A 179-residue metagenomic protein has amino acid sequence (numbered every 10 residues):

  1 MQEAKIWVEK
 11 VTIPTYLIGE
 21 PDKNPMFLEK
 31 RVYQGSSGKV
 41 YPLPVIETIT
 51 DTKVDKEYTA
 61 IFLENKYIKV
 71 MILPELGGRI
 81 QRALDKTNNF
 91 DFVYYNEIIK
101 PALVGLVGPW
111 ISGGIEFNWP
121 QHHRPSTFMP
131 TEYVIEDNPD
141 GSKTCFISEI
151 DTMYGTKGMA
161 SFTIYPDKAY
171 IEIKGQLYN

Functional and structural regions predicted by a protein language model:
Q2-V40, A60-E64, I68-P130: Acidic-aromatic substrate-binding/catalytic surfaces of carbohydrate-active enzymes
M26-D55, A60-E64, S112-Y170: Extended, loop-rich substrate-binding clefts of extracytoplasmic carbohydrate-active enzymes
I72, K174-N179: Asparagine-centered strand-capping/turn motif at beta-strand->loop junctions
I80, E172-I173: Hydrophobic residues on conserved beta-strands that form the core of alpha/beta folds
